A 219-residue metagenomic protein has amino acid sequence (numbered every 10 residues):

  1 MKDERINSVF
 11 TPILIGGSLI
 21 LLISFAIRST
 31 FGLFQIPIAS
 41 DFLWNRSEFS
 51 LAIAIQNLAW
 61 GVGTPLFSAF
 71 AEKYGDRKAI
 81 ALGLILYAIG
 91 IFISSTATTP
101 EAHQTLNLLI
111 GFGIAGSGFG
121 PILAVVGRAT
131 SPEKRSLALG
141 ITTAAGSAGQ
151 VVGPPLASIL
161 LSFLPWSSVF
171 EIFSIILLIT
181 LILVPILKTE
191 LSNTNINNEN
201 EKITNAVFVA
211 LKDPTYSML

Functional and structural regions predicted by a protein language model:
N7-G16, F208-L219: Juxtamembrane cytosolic amphipathic helices that cap and anchor the N-termini of specific transmembrane helices
P12-R46, T64-F67: Extracytoplasmic
S29, N57-P65, Q150-V151: Residue-level signature of mid-helix packing/kink "hotspots" within the transmembrane helices of 12-pass Major
V62-P100: Conserved MFS/SLC helix-loop-helix module at the cytosolic interface between two early adjacent transmembrane helices
E101-N107, M218-L219: Short hydrophobic/alpha-helical segments at membrane-entry points of transmembrane helices in Major Facilitator
N107-A144: Cytoplasmic helix-loop-helix junction between adjacent transmembrane helices in 12-TM secondary transporters
T142-T189: Helix-loop-helix hairpin linking two adjacent transmembrane segments in secondary transporters
I186-A206: Flexible cytoplasmic inter-helical loops of multi-pass small-molecule transporters
